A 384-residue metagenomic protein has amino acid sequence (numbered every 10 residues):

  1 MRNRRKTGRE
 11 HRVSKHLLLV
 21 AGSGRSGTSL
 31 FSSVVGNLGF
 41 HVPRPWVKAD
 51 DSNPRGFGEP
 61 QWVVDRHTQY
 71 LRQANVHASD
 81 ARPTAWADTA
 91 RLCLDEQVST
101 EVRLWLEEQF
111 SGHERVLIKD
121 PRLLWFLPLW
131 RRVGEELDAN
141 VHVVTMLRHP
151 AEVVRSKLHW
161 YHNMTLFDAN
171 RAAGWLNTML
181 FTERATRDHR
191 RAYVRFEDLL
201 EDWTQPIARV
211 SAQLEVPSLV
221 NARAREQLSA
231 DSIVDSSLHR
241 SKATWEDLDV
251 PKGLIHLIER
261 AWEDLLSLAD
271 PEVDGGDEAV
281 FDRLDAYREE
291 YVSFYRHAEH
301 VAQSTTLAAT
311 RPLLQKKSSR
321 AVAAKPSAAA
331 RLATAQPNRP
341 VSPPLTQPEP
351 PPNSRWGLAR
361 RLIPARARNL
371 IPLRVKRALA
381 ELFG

Functional and structural regions predicted by a protein language model:
M1-T100: PAPS-dependent sulfotransferase catalytic core
R44-V47, V216-E226: Short, surface-exposed acidic
S52-L71, R223-G276: PAPS-dependent sulfotransferase catalytic core
L94, E272-L284: Charged, terminal alpha-helix-loop-beta segments that serve as non-catalytic nucleic-acid engagement and/or assembly
S99, R103-N221: PAPS-dependent sulfotransferase catalytic domain
W105, L257, A261-D264, R283-E290 (+2 more regions): Charge-rich, solvent-exposed alpha-helical interaction surfaces
L106, G112, W125-R132, E136 (+2 more regions): C-terminal intrinsically disordered extensions
Y287-G384: Boundary detector for helix-to-coil junctions that initiate low-complexity/charged tails
